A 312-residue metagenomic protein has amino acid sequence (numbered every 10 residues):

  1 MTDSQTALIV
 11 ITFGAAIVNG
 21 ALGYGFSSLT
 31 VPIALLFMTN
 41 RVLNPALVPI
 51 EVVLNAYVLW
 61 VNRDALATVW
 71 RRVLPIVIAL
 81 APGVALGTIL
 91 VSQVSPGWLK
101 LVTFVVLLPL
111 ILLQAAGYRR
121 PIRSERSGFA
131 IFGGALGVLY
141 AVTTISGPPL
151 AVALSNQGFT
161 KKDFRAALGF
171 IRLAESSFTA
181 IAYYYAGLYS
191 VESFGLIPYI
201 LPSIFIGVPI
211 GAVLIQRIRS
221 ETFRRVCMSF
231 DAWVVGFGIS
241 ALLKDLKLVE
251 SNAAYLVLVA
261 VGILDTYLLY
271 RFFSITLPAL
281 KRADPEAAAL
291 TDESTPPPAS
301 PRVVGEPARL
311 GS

Functional and structural regions predicted by a protein language model:
D3-V73, G133, G137-Y140, G147-V208 (+3 more regions): Small-residue-rich hydrophobic segments that form or flank transmembrane alpha-helices in multi-pass membrane proteins
Q5, V48, F104-L107, I111 (+5 more regions): Residues within membrane-spanning alpha-helices of integral membrane proteins, especially the hydrophobic core/packing
N40-A116: Membrane helix-loop-helix hairpins that form the core translocation module of multi-pass transporters
V61-P75, V91-L101, R120-E125, Y189-G195 (+2 more regions): Interfacial helix-loop-helix linkers and transmembrane-helix boundary segments in multi-pass membrane proteins
P82-L86, L90, V94, L150 (+4 more regions): Hydrophobic side-chain positions within alpha-helical transmembrane segments of multi-pass secondary transporters
L86-G87, Y140-I145, T179-A182, V234-E250: Hydrophobic alpha-helical transmembrane segments in multi-pass integral membrane proteins
L201-S203, N252-L268: Small-residue-rich transmembrane alpha-helices that serve as helix-helix interface/gating elements in multipass
D265-S312: Intrinsically disordered, low-complexity non-transmembrane regions of multi-pass membrane transporters
